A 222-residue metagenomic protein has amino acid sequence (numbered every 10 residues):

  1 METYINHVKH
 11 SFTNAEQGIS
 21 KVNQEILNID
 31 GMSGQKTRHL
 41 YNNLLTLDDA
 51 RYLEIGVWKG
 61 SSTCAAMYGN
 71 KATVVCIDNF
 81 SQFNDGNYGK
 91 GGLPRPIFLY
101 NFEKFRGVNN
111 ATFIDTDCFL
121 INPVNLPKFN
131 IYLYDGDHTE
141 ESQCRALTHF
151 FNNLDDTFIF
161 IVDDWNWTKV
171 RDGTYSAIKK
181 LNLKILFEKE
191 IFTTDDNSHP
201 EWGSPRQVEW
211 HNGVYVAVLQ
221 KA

Functional and structural regions predicted by a protein language model:
E2-D48: Class I SAM-dependent methyltransferase Rossmann-like catalytic core, especially the SAM/SAH-binding loop
H39-A222: S-adenosylmethionine/decaboxylated-SAM
